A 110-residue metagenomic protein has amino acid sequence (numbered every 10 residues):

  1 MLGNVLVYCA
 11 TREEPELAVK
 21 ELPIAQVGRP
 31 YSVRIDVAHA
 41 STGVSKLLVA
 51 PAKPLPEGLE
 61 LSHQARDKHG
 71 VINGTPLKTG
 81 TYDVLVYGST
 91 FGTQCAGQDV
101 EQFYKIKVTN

Functional and structural regions predicted by a protein language model:
M1-Y8, P15-K46, Y104-T109: Solvent-exposed, low-complexity, repeat-rich "mucin-like" stalks and linkers
E13, S45-A50, I72-G74: An extracellular/luminal cadherin ectodomain-centered signature
E21-P23, E60-S62, N73: Beta-strand-rich interaction surfaces with strong enrichment in secreted/lumenal proteins
A52-G70: Low-complexity "stalk/linker" and mucin-like segments enriched in Ser/Thr/Pro/Ala/Gly
V71, E101-K105: Well-ordered beta-strand positions in beta-sheet-rich domains
V71-T81: Extracellular/luminal low-complexity segments enriched in Ser/Thr/Pro
T90-A96: Short, solvent-exposed loop/turn segments at the edges of extracellular beta-sandwich modules
